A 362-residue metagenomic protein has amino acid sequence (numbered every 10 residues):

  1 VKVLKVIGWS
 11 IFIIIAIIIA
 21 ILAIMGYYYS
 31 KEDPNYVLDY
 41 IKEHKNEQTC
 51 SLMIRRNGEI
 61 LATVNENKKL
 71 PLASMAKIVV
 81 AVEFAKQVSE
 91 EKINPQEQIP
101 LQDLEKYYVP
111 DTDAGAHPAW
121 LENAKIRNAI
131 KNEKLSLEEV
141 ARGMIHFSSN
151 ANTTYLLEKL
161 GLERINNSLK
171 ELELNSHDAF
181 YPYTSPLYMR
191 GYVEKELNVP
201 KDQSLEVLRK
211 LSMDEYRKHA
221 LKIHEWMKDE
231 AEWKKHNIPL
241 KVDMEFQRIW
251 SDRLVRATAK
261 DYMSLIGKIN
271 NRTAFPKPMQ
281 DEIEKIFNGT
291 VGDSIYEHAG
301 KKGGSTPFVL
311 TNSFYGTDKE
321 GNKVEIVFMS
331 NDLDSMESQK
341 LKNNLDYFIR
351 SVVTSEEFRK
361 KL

Functional and structural regions predicted by a protein language model:
V1-V3: N-terminal secretory signal peptides that target proteins for export/translocation
V6-I19, M25-L38, N46, L61 (+2 more regions): Structured C-terminal helix/loop/strand segments within mature extracytoplasmic catalytic/sensor domains
I7-W9, L52-E59, I99, K106-T112 (+4 more regions): Short low-complexity stretches enriched in small and charged residues
L22-V79, E83-R190: Active-site-adjacent loops and short helices of periplasmic peptidoglycan-processing enzymes
Q102, S212, S355-E356: Helix N-terminus capping/helix-initiation residues
P110, K170-E171, P182-Y183, E194-E196 (+4 more regions): Alpha-helix boundary/capping detector
L121-A129, K195, P200, F308: Carbohydrate-binding/catalytic loop surfaces
A141-D261, L265: Mid-domain, small-residue-enriched loop/turn segments at the edges of structured enzyme/sensor domains
